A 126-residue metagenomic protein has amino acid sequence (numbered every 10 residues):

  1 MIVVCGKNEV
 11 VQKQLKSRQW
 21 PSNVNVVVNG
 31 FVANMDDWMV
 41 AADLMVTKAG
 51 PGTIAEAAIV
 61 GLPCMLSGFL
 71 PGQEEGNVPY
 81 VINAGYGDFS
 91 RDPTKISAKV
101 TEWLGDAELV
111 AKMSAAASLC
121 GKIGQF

Functional and structural regions predicted by a protein language model:
M1-A42, E75: Donor-nucleotide binding loops and adjacent catalytic segments primarily of GT-B fold Leloir glycosyltransferases
G6, G50, G68: Short glycine-/small-residue-rich Rossmann-like dinucleotide-binding loops
D36, I54-V60, P79: Short alpha-helical segment that forms part of, or immediately flanks, the ligand-binding pocket in carbohydrate-active
V40-G50: Acidic donor-binding loop of glycosyltransferase active sites
M45-T47, P63-G72: Short hydrophobic beta-strand element within catalytic cores of glycosyltransferases and related nucleotide-activated
G61, G76-Y86: Acidic, glycine-centered active-site loop in nucleotide-sugar glycosyltransferases
A84-D88, D92-L109: C-terminal "capping" alpha-helix adjacent to the active site of nucleotide-linked donor transferases in cell-envelope
L109-I123: A short, well-ordered alpha-helix in the C-terminal region of glycosyltransferases
